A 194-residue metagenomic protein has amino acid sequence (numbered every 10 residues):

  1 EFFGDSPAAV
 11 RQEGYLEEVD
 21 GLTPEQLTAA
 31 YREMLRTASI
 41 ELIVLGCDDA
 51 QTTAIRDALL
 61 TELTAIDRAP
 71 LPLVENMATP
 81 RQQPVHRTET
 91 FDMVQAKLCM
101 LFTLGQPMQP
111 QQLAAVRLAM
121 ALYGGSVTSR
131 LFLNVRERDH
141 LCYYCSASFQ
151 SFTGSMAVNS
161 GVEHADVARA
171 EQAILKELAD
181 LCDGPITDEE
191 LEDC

Functional and structural regions predicted by a protein language model:
E1-L71, Q106, A115, E137-C194: Charge-rich, well-structured scaffold segments of protease-associated domains
S39, R68-S129, D139: His/Glu-based metal-binding/catalytic segments typifying zinc-dependent metallopeptidases
